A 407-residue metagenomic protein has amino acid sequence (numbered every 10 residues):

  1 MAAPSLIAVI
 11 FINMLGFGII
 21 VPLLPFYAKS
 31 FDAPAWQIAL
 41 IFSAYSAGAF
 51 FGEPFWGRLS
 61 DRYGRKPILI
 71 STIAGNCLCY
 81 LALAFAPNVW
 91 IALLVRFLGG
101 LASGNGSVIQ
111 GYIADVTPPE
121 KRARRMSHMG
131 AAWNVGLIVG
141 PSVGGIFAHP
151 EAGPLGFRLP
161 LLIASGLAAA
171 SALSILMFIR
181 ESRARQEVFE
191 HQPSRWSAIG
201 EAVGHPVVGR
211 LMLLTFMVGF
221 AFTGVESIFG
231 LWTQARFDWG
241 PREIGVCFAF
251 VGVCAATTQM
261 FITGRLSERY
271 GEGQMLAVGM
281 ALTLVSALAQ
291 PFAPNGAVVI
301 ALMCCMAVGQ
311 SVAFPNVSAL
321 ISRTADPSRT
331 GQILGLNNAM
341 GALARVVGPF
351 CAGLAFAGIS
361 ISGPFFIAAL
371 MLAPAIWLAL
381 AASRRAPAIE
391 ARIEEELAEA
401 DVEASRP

Functional and structural regions predicted by a protein language model:
P22-W36, S227-E243: Short amphipathic helix-loop junctions that connect adjacent transmembrane helices in Major Facilitator Superfamily/SLC
D32, G64, F85-W90, D238 (+1 more regions): Helix-breaking motifs and short loop linkers at transmembrane-helix boundaries and internal kinks in secondary membrane
E53-G64, T258-E272, F356: Helix-to-loop junctions at the C-terminal end of transmembrane segments in multipass secondary transporters
P67-A82, Q274-A289: Structural signature of the two symmetry-related core transmembrane helices
V95-W133: Cytoplasmic helix-loop-helix junction between adjacent transmembrane helices in 12-TM secondary transporters
M129-L176: Helix-loop-helix hairpin linking two adjacent transmembrane segments in secondary transporters
G166-R185, A375-S383: C-terminal membrane-cytosol helix-exit motif in multi-pass small-molecule transporters
R180-L213, E396-E403, P407: Juxtamembrane intracellular "pre-TM" segments in multi-pass secondary transporters
